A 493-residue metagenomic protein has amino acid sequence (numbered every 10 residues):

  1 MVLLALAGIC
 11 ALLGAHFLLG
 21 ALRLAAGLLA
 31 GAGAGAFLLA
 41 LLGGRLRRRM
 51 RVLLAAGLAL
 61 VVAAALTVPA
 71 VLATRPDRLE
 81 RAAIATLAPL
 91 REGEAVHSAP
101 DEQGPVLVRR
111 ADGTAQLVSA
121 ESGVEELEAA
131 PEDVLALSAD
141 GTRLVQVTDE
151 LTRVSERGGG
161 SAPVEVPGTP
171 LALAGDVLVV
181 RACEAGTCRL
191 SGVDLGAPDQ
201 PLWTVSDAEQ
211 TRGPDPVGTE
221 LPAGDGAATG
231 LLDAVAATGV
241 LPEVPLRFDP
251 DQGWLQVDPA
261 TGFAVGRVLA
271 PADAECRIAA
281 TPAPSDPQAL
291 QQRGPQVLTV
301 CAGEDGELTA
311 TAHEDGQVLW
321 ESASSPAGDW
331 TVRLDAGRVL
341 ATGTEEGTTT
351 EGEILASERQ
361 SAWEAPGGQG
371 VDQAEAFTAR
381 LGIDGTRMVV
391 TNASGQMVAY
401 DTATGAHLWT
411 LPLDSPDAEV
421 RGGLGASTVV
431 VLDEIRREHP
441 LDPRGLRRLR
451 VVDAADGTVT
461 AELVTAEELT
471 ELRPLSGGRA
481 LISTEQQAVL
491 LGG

Functional and structural regions predicted by a protein language model:
V2-L171, E485-G493: N-terminal "mature head" segments of proteins
P89-Q103, A130-T142, E165-V177, D207-E243 (+5 more regions): Repeated scaffold domains used in trafficking and secretory/extracellular systems, primarily beta-propellers
E102, A111-D112, A139-D140, V147-E150 (+15 more regions): Short loop/turn segments that connect beta-strands within the blades of beta-propeller domains, predominantly WD40
V108, V145-Q146, V180-R181, V244-R247 (+5 more regions): Residue position within the beta-strands of beta-propeller blades
D112-L117, D149-S155, A185-V193, P250-Q256 (+5 more regions): Structural motif
S119-S122, S155-G159, D194-P198, P259-T261 (+6 more regions): Short loop/turn segments that connect beta-strands within beta-propeller blades
E126, S161-P163, Q200-W203, F263-G266 (+4 more regions): A structural motif specific to WD40 beta-propellers
A374-A454: Loop/turn-rich, solvent-exposed surfaces of beta-rich toroidal or solenoidal domains
